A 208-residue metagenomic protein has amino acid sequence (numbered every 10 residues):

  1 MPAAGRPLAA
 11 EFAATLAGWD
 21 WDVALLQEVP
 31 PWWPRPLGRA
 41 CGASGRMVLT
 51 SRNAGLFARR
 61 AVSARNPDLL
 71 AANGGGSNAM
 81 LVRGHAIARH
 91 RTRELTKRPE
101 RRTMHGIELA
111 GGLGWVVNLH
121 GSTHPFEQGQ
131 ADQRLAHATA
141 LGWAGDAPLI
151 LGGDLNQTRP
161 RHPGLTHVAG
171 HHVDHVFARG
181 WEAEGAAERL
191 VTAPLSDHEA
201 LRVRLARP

Functional and structural regions predicted by a protein language model:
M1-V23, V29-P31, R35, M47 (+1 more regions): Active-site regions of metal-assisted phosphoester/phosphodiester hydrolases, unifying DNase/endonuclease modules
R35-A43: Glycosyltransferases and closely related glycan-assembly transferases that use nucleotide-activated donors
V48-G55: Short, acidic/turn-prone active-site loops that include or flank metal/cofactor- and phosphate-binding residues
